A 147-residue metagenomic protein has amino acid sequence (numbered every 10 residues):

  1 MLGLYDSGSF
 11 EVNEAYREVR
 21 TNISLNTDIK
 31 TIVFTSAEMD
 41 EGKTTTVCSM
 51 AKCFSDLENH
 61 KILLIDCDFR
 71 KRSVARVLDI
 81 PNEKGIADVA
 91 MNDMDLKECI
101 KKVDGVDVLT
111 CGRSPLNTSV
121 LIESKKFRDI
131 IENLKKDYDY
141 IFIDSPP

Functional and structural regions predicted by a protein language model:
L2-N13, R17, T21-D28, S36-E41 (+4 more regions): P-loop/Walker-type NTP enzyme "switch/lid" segment
T31: Walker A (P-loop) ATP-phosphate-binding motif of ABC ATPase nucleotide-binding domains
A51-K52: Acidic, metal-associated active-site segment
S55: Gly/Ala-rich phosphate-binding loop of Rossmann-like dinucleotide-binding domains, activating on the conserved
F142: Walker B beta-strand of ABC/ABC-like P-loop ATPase nucleotide-binding domains, specifically the conserved hydrophobic
